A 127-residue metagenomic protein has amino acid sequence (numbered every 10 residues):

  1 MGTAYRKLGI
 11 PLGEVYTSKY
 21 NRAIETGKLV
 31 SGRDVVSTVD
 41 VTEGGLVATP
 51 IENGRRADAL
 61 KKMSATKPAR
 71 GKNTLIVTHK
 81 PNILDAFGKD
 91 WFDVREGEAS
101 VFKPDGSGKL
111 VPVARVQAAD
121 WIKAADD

Functional and structural regions predicted by a protein language model:
M1-V39, G44-A48, G54, D90 (+4 more regions): Active-site-proximal alpha-helix that buttresses catalytic centers in soluble enzyme cores
N21-E25, D58, P81-L84: A structural signal for well-ordered alpha-helical segments within the folded catalytic domains of diverse enzymes
R55-K67, A118-D127: A polyampholytic, Gly/Pro-enriched intrinsically disordered region
S64-A114: Active-site-adjacent alpha-helix immediately C-terminal to a catalytic or transition-state-stabilizing loop
